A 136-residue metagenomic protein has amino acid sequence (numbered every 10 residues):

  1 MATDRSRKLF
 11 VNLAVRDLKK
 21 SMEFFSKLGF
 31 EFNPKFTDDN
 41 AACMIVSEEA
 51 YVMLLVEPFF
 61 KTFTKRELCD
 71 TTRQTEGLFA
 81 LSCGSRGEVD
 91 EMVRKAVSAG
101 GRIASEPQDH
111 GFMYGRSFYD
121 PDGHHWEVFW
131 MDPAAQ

Functional and structural regions predicted by a protein language model:
M1, T64-C69: Short beta-strand/turn micro-motifs at beta-sheet edges
M1-M22, E76-L81, D132-Q136: N-terminal beta-strand motif that seeds the catalytic metal site of vicinal oxygen chelate
A2, C43, V93-Q136: Vicinal oxygen chelate
S6-L18, F32, M92, F118 (+1 more regions): Extended, non-catalytic scaffold segments that flank or surround catalytic motifs
F10-V11, F30, S82, D109: A generic secondary-structure micro-motif detector that highlights 1-2 residue hydrophobic/ambivalent hotspots embedded
N12-K61: Core segments of cupin and vicinal oxygen chelate
C69-T72, G77: Helix-adjacent hinge/juxtasegments
G77-R94, G101: Mid-chain, well-packed structural core segment of small domains
